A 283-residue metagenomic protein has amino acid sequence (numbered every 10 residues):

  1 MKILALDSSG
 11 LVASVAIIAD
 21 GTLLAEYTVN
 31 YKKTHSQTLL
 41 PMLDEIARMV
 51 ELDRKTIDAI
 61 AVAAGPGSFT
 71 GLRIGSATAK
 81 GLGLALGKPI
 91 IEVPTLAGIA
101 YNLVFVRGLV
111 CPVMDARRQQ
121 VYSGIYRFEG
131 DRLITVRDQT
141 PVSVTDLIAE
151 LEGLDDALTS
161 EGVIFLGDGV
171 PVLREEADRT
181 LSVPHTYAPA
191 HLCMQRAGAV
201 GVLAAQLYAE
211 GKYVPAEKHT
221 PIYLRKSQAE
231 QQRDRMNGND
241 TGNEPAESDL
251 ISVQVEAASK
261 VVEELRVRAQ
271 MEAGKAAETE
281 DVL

Functional and structural regions predicted by a protein language model:
M1-A64, M194, V261-V267, V282-L283: N-terminal beta-alpha supersecondary unit
A16, Y122-Y126, I222: Conserved hydrophobic/aromatic positions in well-ordered beta-strands
T22, T34, P89-M194, A209 (+2 more regions): Surface "functional belts" at beta-alpha junctions
I46-V50, A85, L103, V200-Y208: Stable alpha-helical structural segments in soluble proteins, enriched in small hydrophobic residues
V62-I90, T95: DPxDG-like acidic metal-binding loop motif
A190-P221: Glycine-rich phosphate-binding/hydrolytic loop that grips phosphoryl groups
E217-Q231: A short, charged, Gly/Pro-tolerant segment at domain boundaries
